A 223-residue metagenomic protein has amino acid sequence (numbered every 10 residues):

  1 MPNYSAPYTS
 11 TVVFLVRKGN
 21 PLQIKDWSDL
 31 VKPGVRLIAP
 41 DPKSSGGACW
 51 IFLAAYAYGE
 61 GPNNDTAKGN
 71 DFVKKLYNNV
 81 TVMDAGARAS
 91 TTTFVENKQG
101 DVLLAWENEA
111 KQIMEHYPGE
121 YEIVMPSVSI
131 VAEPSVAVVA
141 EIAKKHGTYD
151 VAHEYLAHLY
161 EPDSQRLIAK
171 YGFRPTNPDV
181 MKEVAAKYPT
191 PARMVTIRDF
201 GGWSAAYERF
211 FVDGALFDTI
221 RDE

Functional and structural regions predicted by a protein language model:
M1-E60: A conserved helix-loop-strand patch within extracytoplasmic ligand-binding domains of the periplasmic binding
M1-P7, S28, M114-I130: Short beta-strand->loop
T11, I24-W27, C49-F52, N70-V73 (+5 more regions): Extracytoplasmic/secreted envelope proteins and their assembly/folding machinery, especially bacterial periplasmic
V13-L15, E122, S135-A137: Residues embedded in well-ordered beta-strands
K18-P21, P42-C49, A67, A85 (+3 more regions): Soluble non-cytosolic domains of exported or imported proteins
G19-N20, K32-V35, A55-E60, N78-T81 (+5 more regions): Sec-exported extracytoplasmic/periplasmic mature domains
G61-S127: Ligand-binding pocket segment of bilobal, Venus flytrap-like solute-binding proteins
A143-E223: Extracellular/periplasmic juxtamembrane helices and adjacent flexible linkers that interface with membrane partners
